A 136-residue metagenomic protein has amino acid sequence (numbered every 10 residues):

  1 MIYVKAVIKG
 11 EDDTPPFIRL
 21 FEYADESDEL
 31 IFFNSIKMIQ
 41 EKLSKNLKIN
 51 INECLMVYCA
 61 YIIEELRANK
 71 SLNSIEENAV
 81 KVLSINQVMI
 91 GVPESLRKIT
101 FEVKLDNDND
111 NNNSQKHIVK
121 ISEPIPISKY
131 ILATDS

Functional and structural regions predicted by a protein language model:
M1-S136: Non-transmembrane, aqueous-exposed alpha-helical and coiled segments at domain scale
